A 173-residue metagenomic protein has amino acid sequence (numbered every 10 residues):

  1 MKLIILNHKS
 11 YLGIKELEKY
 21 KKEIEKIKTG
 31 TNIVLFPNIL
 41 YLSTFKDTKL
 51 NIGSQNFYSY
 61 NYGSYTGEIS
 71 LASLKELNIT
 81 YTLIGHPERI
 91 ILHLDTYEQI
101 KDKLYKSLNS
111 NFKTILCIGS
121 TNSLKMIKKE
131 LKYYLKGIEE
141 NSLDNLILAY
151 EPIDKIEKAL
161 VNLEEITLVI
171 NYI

Functional and structural regions predicted by a protein language model:
M1-T66, E76, L143-D144, A149: Conserved N-terminal beta1-alpha1 strand-loop-helix module at the mouth
I5, G53-N56, T82-P87, I115-G119 (+1 more regions): Short beta-strands and strand-loop turn motifs
L12-G13, S59-S64, R89-L92, T121-L124 (+1 more regions): Short, small-residue-enriched loops and turns at beta-alpha junctions that line or gate enzyme active sites
L17-E18, G67, L94-Y97, K128 (+1 more regions): Conserved strand-to-helix beginnings and helix N-cap segments that scaffold or border functional pockets
K21, I39-S43, L71, K101-Y105 (+2 more regions): Generic structural signal for well-ordered alpha-helices, preferentially at hydrophobic/aromatic core positions
K46, L108-N109: Anion (oxyanion) recognition and catalysis
T48-Y105: Glycine/small-residue-rich loop that forms an oxyanion/phosphate-binding "nest" at active or ligand-binding sites
N109-I173: Active-site rim beta-loop-alpha module in soluble metabolic enzymes
